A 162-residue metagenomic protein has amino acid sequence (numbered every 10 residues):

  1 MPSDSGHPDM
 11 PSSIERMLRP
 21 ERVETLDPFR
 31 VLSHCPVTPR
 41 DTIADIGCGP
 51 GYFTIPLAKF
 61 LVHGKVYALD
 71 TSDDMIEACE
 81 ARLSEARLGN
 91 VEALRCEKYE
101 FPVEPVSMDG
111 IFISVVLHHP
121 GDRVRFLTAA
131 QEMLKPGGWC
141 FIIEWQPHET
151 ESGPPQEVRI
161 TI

Functional and structural regions predicted by a protein language model:
H7, E15-R16, E21-R22, W139-I162: C-terminal alpha-helical "lid/dimerization" subdomain adjacent to the S-adenosyl-L-methionine
R22-D41: Conserved alpha-helix/loop element of class I SAM-dependent methyltransferases that forms part of the SAM/SAH-binding
V37, F60-L61, P120, L134: A generic alpha-to-beta junction signature in SAM-dependent methyltransferases
T42, K65, G137-W139: Short glycine-centered segments of the SAM/dcSAM-binding site in methyltransferase folds
A44, P50-E100: Class I SAM-dependent methyltransferase SAM/SAH-binding core
Y99-G110: A short acidic, Gly/Pro-enriched loop at the edge of an enzyme's catalytic core that lines a small-molecule cofactor
D109-R123: A short SAM/SAH-binding and catalytic strip from SAM-dependent methyltransferases
V124-W139: A short glycine-rich, Lys/Arg-flanked "PGG" loop and its adjoining helix->strand segment in the class I
